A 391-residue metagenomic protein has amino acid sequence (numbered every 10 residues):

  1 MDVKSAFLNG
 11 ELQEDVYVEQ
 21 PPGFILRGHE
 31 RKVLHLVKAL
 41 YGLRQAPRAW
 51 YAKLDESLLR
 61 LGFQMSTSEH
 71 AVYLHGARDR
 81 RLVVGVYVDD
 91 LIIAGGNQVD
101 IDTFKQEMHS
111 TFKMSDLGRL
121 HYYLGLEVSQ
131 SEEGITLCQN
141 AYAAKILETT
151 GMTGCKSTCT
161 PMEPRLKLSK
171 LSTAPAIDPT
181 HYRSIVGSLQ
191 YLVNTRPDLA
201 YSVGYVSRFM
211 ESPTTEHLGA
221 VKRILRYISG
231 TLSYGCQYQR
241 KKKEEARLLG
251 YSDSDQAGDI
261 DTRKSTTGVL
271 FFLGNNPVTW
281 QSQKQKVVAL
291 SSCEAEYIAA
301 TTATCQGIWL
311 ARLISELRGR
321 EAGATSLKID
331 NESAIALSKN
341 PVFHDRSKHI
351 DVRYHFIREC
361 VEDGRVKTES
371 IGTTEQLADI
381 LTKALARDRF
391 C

Functional and structural regions predicted by a protein language model:
M1-K113: Metal/cofactor- and membrane transport-associated sequence elements
D2, V18, G42, L54 (+23 more regions): Mobile genetic element proteins and their domesticated derivatives, centered on retroelements and DNA transposons
V3-G10, D90-L91, S254-T262, S333-I335: Short acidic, Gly/Ser-rich segments with clustered Asp/Glu that frequently serve as metal-coordination loops in enzyme
L40, V88, D116-C236, G372 (+1 more regions): C-terminal reverse transcriptase regions that engage the nucleic-acid substrate
L59, V99-S110, A174, Y191 (+5 more regions): Alpha-helical coiled-coil heptad-repeat oligomerization segments
Y122, R247, Q281-C391: RNase H-like nuclease module associated with reverse transcription
L189, G250-C293: RNase H-like nuclease fold core
R226-S252, G319-E321: Structured nucleic-acid-interacting core domains from mobile-element enzymes and related host factors, especially RNase
